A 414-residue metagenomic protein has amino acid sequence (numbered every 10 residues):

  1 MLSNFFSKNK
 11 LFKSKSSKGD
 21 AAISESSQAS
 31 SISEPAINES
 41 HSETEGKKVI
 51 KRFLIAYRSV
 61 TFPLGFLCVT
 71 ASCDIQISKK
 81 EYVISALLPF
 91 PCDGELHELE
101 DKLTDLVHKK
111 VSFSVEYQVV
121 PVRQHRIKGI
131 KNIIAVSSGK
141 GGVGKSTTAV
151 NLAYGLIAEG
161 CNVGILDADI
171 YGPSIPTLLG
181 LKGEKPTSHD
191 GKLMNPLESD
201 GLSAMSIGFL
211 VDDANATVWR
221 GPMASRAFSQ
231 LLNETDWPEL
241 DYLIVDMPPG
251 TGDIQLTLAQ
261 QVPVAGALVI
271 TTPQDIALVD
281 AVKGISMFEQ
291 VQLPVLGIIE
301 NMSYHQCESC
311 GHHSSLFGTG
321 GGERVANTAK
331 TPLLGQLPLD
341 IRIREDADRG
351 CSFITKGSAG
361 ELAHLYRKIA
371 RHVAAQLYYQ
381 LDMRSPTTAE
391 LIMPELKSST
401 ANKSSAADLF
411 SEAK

Functional and structural regions predicted by a protein language model:
S7-E25, S31-C73: N-proximal, solvent-exposed amphipathic alpha-helical segments enriched in charged/polar residues
C68-A135, L381: Extreme N-terminal, non-catalytic leader segments that precede Walker-type/kinase nucleotide-binding cores
I133-A168: Walker A/P-loop phosphate-binding motif and the immediately C-terminal alpha-helix
L156-V218, S225: Phosphate-binding loop that captures ATP/GTP phosphates
F209-R220, L231-Q255: Switch II (G3) loop of P-loop NTPases
D241-Y242, P248-R349: Conserved catalytic-core segment of NTP-binding enzymes
R349-G360: C-terminal boundary of histidine-terminating zinc-finger modules
I369-H372, D382-A413: A short, charged, Gly/Pro-tolerant segment at domain boundaries
